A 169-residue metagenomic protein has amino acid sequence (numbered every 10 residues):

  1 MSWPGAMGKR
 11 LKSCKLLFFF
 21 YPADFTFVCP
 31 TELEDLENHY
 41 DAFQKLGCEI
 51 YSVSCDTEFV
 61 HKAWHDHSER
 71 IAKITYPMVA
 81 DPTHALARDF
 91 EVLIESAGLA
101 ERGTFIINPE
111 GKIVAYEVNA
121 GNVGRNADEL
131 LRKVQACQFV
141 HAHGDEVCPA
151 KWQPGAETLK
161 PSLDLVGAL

Functional and structural regions predicted by a protein language model:
M1-L169: Chalcogenol-based redox active-site neighborhoods
